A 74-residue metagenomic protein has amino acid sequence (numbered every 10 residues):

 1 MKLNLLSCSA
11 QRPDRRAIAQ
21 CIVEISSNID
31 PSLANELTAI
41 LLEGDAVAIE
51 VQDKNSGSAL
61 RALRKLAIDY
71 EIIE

Functional and structural regions predicted by a protein language model:
M1-E74: Short, amphipathic alpha-helical interaction segments embedded in low-complexity terminal/linker regions of eukaryotic
